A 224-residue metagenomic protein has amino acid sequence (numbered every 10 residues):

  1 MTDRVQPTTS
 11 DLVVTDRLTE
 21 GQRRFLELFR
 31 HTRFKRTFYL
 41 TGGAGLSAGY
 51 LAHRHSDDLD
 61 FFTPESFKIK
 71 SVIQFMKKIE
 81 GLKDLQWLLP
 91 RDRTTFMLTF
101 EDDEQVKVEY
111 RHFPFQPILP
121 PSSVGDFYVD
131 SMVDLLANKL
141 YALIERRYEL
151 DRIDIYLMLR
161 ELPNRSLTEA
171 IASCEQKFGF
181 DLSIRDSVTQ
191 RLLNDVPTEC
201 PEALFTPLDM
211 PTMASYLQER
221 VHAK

Functional and structural regions predicted by a protein language model:
M1-K224: Compositionally biased terminal segments of proteins
